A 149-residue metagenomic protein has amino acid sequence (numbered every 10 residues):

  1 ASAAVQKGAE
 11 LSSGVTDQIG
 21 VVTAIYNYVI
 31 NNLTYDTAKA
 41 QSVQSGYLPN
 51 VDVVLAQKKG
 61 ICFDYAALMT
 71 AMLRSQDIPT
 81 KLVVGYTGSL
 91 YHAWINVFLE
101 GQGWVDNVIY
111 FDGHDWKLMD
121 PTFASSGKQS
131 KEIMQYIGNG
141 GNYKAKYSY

Functional and structural regions predicted by a protein language model:
A1-E10, G60-D64, L73, T80: Proteins with a high burden of low-complexity, intrinsically disordered sequence enriched in S/T/G/P/A and R, requiring
S2-A56, V105, H114, M119-S125 (+1 more regions): Secondary-structure boundary elements
V21-I25, K58-L73: Active-site nucleophilic cysteine motif
K39-S42, L48, K59, T80-S89: Catalytic cysteine-centered active-site loop
D64-Y149: Hydrophobic/aromatic-rich core segments of domains that either
